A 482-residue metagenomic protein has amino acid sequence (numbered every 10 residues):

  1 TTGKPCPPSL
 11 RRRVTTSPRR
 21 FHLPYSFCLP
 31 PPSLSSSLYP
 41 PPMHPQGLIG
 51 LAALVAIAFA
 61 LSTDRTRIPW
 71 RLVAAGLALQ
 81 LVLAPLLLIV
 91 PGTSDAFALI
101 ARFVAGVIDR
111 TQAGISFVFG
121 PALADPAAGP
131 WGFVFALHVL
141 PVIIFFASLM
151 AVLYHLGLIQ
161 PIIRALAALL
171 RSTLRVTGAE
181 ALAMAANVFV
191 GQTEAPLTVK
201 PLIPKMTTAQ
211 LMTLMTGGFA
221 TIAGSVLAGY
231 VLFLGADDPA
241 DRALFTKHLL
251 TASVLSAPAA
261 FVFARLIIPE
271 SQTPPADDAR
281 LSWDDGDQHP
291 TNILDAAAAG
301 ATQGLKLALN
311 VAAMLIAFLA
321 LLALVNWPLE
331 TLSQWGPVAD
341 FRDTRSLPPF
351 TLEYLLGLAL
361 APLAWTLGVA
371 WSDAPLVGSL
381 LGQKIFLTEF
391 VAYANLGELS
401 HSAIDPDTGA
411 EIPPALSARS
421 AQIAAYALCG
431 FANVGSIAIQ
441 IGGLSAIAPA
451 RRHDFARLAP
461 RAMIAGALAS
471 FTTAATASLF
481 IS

Functional and structural regions predicted by a protein language model:
T1-H22: C-terminal alpha-helix plus adjacent terminal tail
P42-V139, D295-A298, L315-A323, G443 (+3 more regions): N-terminal alpha-helical transmembrane segments of multi-pass membrane transport and channel/translocase proteins
L51-S62, G76-L88, I143-V152, A220-L232 (+5 more regions): Hydrophobic core segments of alpha-helical transmembrane domains in multi-pass membrane transport and ion-translocation
R110-V176: Hydrophobic alpha-helical hairpins/lids featuring a short glycine-rich hinge
I163-T198, T273-A296, V338-F341, L352-L358 (+3 more regions): Juxtamembrane inter-helical linkers in multi-pass membrane proteins
T173-L234, H289, G378-T476: Alpha-helical membrane segments and immediately flanking helix-loop junctions that form or couple to the substrate/ion
V254-L307: Long, contiguous bundles of hydrophobic transmembrane helices that form the permeation core of multi-pass
T302-G409: Transmembrane helical segments that form the transport core of multi-pass membrane transport proteins
